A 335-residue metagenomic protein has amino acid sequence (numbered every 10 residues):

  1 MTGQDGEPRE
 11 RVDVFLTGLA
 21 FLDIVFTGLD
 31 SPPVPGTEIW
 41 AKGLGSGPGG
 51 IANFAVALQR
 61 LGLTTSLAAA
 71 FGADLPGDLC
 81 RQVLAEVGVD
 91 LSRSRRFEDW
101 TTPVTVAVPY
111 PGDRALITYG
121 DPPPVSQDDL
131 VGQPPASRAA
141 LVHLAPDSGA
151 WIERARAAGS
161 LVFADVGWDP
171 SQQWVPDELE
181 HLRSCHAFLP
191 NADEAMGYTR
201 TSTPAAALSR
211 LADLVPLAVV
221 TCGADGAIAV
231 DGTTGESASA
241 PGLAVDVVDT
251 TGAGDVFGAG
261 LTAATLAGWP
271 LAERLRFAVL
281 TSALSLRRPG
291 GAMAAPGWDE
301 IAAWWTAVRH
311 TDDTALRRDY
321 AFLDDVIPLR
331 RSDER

Functional and structural regions predicted by a protein language model:
M1-A70, L75-D78, L316-R335: Glycine-rich phosphate/adenosyl-contacting loop at the front of the ribokinase-like
M1-F15, P204-R335: Conserved phosphate-binding/catalytic region of the ribokinase-like
R9, P134-A136, L182-R183, A212: A short, aliphatic-rich alpha-helical micro-motif
V14, T64-T65, L91, V162 (+1 more regions): Hydrophobic anchor at the start of a short beta-strand that flanks the dinucleotide cofactor-binding loop
P32-K42, G88-D90, T234-V245: Glycine/charged-rich beta-loop-alpha catalytic/anionic-binding loops adjacent to active sites
V83-W100: A glycine-rich helix N-cap at a beta->alpha junction
R96, T105-P146: Conserved phosphate-binding/catalytic loop of the ribokinase/pfkB sugar-kinase fold
R156-L161, G167-S239: Conserved phosphate/ATP/ADP-binding segment of small-molecule kinases
